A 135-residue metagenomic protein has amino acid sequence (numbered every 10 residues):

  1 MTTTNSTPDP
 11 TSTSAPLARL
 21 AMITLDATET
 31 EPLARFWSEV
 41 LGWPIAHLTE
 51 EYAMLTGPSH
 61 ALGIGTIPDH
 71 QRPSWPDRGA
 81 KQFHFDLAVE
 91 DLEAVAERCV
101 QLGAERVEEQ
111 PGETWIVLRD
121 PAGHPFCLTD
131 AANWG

Functional and structural regions predicted by a protein language model:
T2-L20, R35, L41-D86, E97-P121 (+1 more regions): Vicinal oxygen chelate
L20-A21, L92: Generic alpha-helix initiation/capping and coil-helix boundary signal
T24-D26, D86-A88: Short hydrophobic/aromatic beta-strand micro-patches that form the beta-sheet surface supporting nucleotide- or nucleic
